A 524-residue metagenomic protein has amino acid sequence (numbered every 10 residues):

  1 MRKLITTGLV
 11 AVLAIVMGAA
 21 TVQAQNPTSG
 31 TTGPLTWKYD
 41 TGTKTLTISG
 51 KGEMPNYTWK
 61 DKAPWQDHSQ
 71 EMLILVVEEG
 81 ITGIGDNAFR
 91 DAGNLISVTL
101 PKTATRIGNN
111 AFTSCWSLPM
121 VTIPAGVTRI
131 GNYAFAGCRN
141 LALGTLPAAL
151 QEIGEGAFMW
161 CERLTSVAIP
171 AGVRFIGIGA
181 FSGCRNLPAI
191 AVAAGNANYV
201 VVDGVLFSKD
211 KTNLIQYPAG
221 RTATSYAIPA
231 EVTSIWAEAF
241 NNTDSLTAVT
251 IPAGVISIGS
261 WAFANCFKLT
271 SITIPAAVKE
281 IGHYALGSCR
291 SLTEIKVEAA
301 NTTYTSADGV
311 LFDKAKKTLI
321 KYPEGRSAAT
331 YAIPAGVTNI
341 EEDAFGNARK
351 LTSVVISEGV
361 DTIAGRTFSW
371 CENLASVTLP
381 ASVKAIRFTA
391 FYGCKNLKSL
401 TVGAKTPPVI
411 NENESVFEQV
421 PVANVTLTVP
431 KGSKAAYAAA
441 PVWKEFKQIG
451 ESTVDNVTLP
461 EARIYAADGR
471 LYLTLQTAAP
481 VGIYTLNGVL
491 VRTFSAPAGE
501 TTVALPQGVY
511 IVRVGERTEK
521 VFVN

Functional and structural regions predicted by a protein language model:
M1-K3: N-terminal secretory signal peptides that target proteins for export/translocation
G8-G18: Bacterial N-terminal signal peptides
A19-A24: Sec/Tat signal peptide C-region and signal peptidase I cleavage site
Q25-N94, A111, A239-N241, G346 (+2 more regions): Surface-exposed repetitive/solenoidal architectures
T45-G52, Q70-G83, G93-R106, W116-R129 (+13 more regions): Structural signature of tandem-repeat unit edges
M54-E71, S225-A227, E238, T330-A332 (+2 more regions): Extended Gly/Ser/Thr-rich low-complexity repeat segments, especially those forming or decorating extracellular
G85-A88, G108-A111, G131-A134, G154-A157 (+10 more regions): Consensus positions within tandem repeat domains that build extended binding/scaffold surfaces
D455-N524: C-terminal outer-membrane/trafficking sorting elements
